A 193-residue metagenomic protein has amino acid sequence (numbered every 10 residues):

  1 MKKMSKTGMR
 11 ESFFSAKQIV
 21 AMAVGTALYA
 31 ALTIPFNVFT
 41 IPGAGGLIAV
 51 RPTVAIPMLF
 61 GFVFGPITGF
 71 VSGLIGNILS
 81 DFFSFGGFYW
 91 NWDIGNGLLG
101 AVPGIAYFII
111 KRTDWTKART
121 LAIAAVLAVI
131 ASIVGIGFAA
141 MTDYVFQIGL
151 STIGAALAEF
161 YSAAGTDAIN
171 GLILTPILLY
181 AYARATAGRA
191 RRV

Functional and structural regions predicted by a protein language model:
K2-V63, I67: Hydrophobic transmembrane alpha-helices
T26-A30, N77, N96-G97, S132: Residue-level recognition of pore/gate-forming positions within transmembrane alpha-helices of multi-pass
A30-I34, M58-L59, I78-F82, A101 (+2 more regions): Alpha-helical transmembrane segments of multipass membrane proteins
I34-V54, S84-G95, K111-V193: Membrane-embedded alpha-helical hairpins and interfacial helices in multi-pass inner-membrane proteins
G61, G100-F108, T175-A183: Hydrophobic transmembrane alpha-helices
F64-G65, G76-S84: Interfacial segments of multi-pass membrane proteins
F70-V71: Signature of the 12-TM Major Facilitator Superfamily
